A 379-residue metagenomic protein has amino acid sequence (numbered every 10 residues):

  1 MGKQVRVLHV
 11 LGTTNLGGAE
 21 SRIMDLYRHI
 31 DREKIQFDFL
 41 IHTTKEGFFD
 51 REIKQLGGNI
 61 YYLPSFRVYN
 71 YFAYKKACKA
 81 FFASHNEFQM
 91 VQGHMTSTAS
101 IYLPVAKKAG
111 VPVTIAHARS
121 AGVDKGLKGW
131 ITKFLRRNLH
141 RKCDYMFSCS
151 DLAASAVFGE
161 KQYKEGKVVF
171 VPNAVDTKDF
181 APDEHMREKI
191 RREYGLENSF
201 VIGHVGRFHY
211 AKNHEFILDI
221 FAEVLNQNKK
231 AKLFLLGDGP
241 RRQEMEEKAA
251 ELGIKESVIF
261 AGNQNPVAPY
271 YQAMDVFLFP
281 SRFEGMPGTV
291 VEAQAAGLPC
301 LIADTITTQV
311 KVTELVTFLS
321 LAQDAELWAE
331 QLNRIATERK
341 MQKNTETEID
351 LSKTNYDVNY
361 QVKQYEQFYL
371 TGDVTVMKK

Functional and structural regions predicted by a protein language model:
K3-V5, H9-A73, K167, P240-R242 (+2 more regions): N-terminal strand-loop element at the rim of the active site of nucleotide-sugar-dependent glycosyltransferases
E20-D25, F200, H204-E223, P240-E246: A conserved mid-protein helix/loop that constitutes part of the nucleotide-sugar donor-binding site
C78, A181-G195, R339: A short helix/loop element that forms part of the nucleotide-sugar donor recognition site in Leloir-type
G93-I101, A118: Short His-centered aromatic/hydrophobic patch
C143-A181: A short, active-site helix/loop in glycosyltransferases that binds the activated sugar's phosphate group
E246-G262: Nucleotide-activated donor-binding/catalytic signature segment of Leloir-type glycosyltransferases, i.e., the conserved
N263, R282: Aromatic "clamp/platform" in nucleotide-sugar-dependent glycosyltransferases that forms part of the donor/acceptor
Q309-M341: Change "using UDP/GDP/dTDP sugars" to "using nucleotide sugars
